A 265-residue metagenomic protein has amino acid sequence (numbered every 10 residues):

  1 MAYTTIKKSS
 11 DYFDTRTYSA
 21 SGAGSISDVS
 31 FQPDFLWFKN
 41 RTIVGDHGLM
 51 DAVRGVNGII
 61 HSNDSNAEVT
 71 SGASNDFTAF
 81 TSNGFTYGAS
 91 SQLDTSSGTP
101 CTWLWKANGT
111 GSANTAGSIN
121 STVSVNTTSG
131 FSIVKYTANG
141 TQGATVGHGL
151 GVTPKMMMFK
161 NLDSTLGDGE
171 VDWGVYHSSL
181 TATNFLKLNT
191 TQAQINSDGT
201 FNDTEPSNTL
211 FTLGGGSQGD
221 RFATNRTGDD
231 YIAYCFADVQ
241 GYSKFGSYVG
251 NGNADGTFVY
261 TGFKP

Functional and structural regions predicted by a protein language model:
M1-P265: Surface-exposed molecular-recognition determinants
